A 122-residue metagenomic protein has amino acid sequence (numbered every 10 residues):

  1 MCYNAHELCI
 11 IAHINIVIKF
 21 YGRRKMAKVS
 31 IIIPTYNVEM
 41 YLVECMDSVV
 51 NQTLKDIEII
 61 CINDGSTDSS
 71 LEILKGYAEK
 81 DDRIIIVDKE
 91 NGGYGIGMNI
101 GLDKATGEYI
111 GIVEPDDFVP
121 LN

Functional and structural regions predicted by a protein language model:
A5, I10-N122: Nucleotide-sugar donor-binding/catalytic module of glycosyltransferases that assemble extracellular/cell-envelope
